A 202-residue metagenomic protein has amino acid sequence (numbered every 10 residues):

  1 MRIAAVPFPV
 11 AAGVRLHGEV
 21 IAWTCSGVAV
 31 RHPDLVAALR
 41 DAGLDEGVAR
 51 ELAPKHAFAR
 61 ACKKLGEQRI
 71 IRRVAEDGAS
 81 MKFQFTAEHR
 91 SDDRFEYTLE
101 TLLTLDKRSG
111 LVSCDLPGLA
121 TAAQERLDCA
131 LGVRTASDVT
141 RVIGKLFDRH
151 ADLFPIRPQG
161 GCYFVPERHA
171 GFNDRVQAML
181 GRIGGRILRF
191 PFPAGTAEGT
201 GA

Functional and structural regions predicted by a protein language model:
R2-A11, I21, V30-A49, A57-C62 (+4 more regions): Terminal interaction module
R2-D106: Charge-rich interaction surfaces and accessory domains that mediate macromolecular binding and assembly
F95-N173: Internal, hydrophobic cores of structured domains that mediate oligomerization or house catalytic pockets within large
